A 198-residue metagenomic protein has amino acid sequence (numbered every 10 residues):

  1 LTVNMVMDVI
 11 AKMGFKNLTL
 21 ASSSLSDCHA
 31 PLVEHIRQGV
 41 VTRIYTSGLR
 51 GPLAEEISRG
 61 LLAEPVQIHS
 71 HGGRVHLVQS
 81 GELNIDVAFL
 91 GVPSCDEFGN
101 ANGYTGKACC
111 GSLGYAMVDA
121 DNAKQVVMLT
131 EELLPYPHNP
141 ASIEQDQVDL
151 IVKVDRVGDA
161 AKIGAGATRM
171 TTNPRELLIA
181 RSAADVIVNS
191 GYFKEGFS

Functional and structural regions predicted by a protein language model:
L1-S198: Conserved alpha/beta enzyme-core scaffold
